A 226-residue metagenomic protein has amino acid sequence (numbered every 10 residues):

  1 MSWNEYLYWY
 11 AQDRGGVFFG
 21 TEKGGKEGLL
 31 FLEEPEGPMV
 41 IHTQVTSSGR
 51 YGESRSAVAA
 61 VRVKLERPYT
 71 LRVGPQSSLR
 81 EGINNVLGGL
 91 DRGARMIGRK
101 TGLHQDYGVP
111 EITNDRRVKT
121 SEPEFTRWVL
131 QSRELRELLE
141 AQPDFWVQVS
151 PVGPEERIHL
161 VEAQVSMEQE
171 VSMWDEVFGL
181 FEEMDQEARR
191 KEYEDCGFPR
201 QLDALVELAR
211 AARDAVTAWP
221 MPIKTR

Functional and structural regions predicted by a protein language model:
M1-W3: Active-site acidic/histidine clusters and adjacent loop/turn architecture that either coordinate catalytic ions
L7-S56, A60-R226: Charged, low-complexity intrinsically disordered regions
